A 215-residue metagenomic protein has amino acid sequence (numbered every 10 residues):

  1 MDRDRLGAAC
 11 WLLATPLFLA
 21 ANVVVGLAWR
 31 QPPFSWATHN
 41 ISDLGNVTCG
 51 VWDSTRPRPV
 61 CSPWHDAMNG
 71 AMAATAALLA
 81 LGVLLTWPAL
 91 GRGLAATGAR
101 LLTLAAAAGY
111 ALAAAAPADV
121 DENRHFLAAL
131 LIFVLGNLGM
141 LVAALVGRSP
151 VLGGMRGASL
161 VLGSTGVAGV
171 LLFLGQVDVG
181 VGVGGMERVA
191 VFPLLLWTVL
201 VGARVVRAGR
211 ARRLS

Functional and structural regions predicted by a protein language model:
R3-P32: N-terminal signal-anchor transmembrane alpha helix
P33-W64: Extracytosolic (periplasmic/ER-lumenal) interhelical loops and adjacent juxtamembrane/interface segments of multi-pass
W52-P88: Individual transmembrane alpha-helix segments
L78-A107: Cytoplasmic juxtamembrane regions at transmembrane-helix boundaries
T97-A114, S164-V170: Small-polar-interrupted transmembrane alpha-helices in polytopic inner-membrane proteins
T103-A143: Membrane-proximal helix-loop-helix units in multi-pass membrane proteins
V142-S215: Terminal transmembrane helical module of multi-pass membrane proteins
